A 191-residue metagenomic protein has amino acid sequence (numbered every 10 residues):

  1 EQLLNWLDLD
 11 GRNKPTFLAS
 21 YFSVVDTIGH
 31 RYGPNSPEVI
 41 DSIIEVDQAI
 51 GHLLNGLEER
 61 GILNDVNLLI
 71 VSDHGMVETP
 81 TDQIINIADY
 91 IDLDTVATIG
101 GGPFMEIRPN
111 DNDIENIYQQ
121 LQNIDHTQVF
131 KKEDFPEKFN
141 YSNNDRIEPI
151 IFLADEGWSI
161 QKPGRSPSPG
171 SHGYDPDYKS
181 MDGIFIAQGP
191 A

Functional and structural regions predicted by a protein language model:
E1-Q48, H52, D113: Active-site His/acidic residue clusters
F17-Y21, L69, I151, I186: Structural motif
Y21-S23, S72, A154-G157: Short, well-ordered beta-to-alpha junction loops that form the rim of enzyme active sites and present histidine/acidic
T27-G29, M76-T81, T127-F130: Secretory-pathway/luminal and periplasmic proteins that interact with or process carbohydrate-rich
I28-H30, H74, P169-D175: Histidine-centered active-site/metal-ligand motif
H30-G33, P80-Q83, P163-G164: Short, solvent-exposed loop/turn and secondary-structure capping segments
E45-N86: Metal-dependent active-site segment of extracytoplasmic phospho-/sulfohydrolases and closely related
I99-A191: Active-site neighborhoods of enzymes that stabilize oxyanions during catalysis
